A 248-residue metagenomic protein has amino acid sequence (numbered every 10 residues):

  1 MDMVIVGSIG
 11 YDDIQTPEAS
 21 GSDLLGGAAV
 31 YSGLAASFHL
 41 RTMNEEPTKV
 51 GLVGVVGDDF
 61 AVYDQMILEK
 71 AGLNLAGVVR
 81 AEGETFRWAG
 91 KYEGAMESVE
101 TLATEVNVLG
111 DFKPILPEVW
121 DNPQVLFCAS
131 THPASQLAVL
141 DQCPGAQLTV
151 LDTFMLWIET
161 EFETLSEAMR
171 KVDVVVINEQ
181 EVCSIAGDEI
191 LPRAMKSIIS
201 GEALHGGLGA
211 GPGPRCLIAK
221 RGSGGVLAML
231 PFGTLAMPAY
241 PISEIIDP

Functional and structural regions predicted by a protein language model:
M1-V4: Extreme N-terminal starter segment of soluble prokaryotic enzymes
Y11-D23, L40-C128, D141-A146: Conserved N-terminal subdomain of the carbohydrate kinase-like
A19-S37: Short catalytic helix/loop segments, enriched in acidic residues and glycine and frequently bearing histidine
L24-G26, A239-P248: Short glycine/threonine-rich catalytic loop with a Thr-x-Gly-x-Asp
Y31-T48, S197-G211: A short, N-terminal amphipathic alpha-helix
L34, W88-K91, G225-M229: Short beta-strand scaffold segments in enzyme catalytic cores
D64, S135-Q142, E163-E167: A short acidic, amphipathic alpha-helical/loop segment
P144-L148, M155-E244: Conserved phosphate/ATP/ADP-binding segment of small-molecule kinases
